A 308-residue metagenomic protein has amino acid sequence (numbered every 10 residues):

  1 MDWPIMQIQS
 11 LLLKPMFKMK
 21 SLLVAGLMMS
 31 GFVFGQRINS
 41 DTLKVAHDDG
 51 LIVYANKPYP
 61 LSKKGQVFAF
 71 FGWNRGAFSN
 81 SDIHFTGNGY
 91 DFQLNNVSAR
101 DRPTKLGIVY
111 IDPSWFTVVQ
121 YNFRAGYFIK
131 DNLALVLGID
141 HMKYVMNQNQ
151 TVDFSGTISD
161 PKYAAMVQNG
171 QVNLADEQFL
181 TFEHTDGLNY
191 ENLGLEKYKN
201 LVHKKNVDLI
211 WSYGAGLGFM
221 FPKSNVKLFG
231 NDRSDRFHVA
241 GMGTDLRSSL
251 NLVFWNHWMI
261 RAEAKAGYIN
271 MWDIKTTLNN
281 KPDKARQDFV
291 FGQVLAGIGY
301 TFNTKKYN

Functional and structural regions predicted by a protein language model:
M1-K44, N308: Bacterial Sec-dependent N-terminal signal peptides
R37-Y127, Q293-L295, G299-Y307: Short glycine/proline- and aromatic-enriched beta-strand/turn motifs that initiate or cap beta-hairpins
A55-K57, I108-I111, E177-E183, L228-F237 (+1 more regions): Extracellular loop and loop/strand-boundary signature of outer-membrane beta-barrel proteins
P60-G65, R124-K227, G299-T304: Gram-negative (and chloroplast) outer-membrane scaffold detector with strong preference for beta-barrel transmembrane
K63-V67, T117-Y121, T185-E191, L209 (+2 more regions): Residues that define the transmembrane beta-barrel architecture of outer-membrane proteins
S81-G87, Q148-F154, K223-D232, D273-K281: Outer-membrane beta-barrel translocator domains and adjoining extracellular loop/strand segments of Gram-negative
S81-H84, Y90, S249, V253-N308: Predominantly the C-terminal beta-signal and adjacent terminal strand-loop region of outer-membrane beta-barrel
S98-L106, N169-E177, S224-G230, I274-N279: Flexible, solvent-exposed coil segments and beta strand-coil junctions, predominantly the extracellular/periplasmic
